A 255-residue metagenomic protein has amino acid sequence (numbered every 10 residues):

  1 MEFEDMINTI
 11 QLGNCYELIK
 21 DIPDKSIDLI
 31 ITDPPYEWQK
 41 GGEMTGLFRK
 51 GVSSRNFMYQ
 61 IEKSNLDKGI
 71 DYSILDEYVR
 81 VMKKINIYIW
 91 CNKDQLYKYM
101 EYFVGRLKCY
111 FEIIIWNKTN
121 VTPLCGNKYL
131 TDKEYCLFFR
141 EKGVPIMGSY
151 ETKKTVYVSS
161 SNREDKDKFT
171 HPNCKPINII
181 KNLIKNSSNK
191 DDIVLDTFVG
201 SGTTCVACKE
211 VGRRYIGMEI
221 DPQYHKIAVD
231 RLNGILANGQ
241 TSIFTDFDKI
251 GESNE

Functional and structural regions predicted by a protein language model:
M1-M218, Q223-K226: Core catalytic lobe of class I
M1-M6, V229-T245: Short, conserved SAM-binding/catalytic segment of Class I S-adenosyl-L-methionine-dependent methyltransferases
L12-E17, D246-E252: Conserved SAM/SAH-binding loop
V52-F57, G239-S242, K249: Conserved phosphoryl-transfer catalytic core
F138-P145, T241-G251: Short, basic, helix/turn surface patches
